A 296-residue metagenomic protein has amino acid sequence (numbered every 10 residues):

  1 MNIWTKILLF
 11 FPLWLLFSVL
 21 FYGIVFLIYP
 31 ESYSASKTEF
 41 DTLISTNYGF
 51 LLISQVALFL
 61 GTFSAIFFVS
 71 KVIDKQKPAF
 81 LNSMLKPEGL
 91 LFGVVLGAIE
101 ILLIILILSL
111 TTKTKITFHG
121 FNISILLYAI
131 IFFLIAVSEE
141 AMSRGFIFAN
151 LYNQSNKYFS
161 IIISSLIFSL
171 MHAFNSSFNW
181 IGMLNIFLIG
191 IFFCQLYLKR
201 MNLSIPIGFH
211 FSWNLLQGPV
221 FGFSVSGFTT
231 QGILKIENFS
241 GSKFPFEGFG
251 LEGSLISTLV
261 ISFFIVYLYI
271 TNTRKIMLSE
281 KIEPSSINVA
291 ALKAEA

Functional and structural regions predicted by a protein language model:
M1-K77, G218-A296: N-terminal, membrane-interfacial amphipathic/helix-forming hydrophobic leader that caps and precedes the first
W4-F11, L52-I53, L90-V95, I125-A129 (+4 more regions): Hydrophobic alpha-helical transmembrane segments
L13-W14, L58, I167-F168, N185 (+1 more regions): Transmembrane alpha-helical core residues of multi-pass small-molecule transporters, especially secondary transporters
F26-L51, K71-A141, F148-N153, K281 (+1 more regions): Juxtamembrane helix-loop-helix connectors linking adjacent transmembrane helices in multi-pass membrane enzymes
V56-S64, I125-I130, S138, M142 (+2 more regions): Membrane-embedded alpha-helical segments of multi-pass membrane proteins, especially the transmembrane helices
A98-I104, F132, A136, K157-A173 (+1 more regions): Small-polar-interrupted transmembrane alpha-helices in polytopic inner-membrane proteins
S138-I163, I167, Q195-N202: Membrane-interface helix/loop boundary segments of multi-pass membrane proteins
G182-S242: Functionally important transmembrane alpha-helices
